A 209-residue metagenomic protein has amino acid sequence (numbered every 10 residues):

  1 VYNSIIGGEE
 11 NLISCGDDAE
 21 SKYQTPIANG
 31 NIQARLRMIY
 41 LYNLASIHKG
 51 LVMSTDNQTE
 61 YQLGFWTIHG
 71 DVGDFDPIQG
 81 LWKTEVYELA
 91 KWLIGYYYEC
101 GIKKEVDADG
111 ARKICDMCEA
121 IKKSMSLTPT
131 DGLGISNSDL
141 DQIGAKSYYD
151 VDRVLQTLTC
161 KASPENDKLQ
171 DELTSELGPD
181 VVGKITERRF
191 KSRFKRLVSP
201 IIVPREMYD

Functional and structural regions predicted by a protein language model:
V1-D209: ATP/NTP-dependent adenylation/nucleotidyl-transfer catalytic domains that generate, transfer, or process NMP-activated
